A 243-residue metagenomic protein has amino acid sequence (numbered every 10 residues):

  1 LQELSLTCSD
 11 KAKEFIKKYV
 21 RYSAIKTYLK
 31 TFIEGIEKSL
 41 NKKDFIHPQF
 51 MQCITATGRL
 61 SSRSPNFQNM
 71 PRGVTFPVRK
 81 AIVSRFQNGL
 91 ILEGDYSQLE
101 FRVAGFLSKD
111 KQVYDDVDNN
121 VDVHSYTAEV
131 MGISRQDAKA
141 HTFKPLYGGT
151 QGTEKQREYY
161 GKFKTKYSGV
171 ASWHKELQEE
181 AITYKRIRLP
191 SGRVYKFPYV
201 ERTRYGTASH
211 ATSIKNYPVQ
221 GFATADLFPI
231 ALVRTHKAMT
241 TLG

Functional and structural regions predicted by a protein language model:
L1-G243: Conserved catalytic core of nucleotide polymerization and phosphodiester-bond processing enzymes
